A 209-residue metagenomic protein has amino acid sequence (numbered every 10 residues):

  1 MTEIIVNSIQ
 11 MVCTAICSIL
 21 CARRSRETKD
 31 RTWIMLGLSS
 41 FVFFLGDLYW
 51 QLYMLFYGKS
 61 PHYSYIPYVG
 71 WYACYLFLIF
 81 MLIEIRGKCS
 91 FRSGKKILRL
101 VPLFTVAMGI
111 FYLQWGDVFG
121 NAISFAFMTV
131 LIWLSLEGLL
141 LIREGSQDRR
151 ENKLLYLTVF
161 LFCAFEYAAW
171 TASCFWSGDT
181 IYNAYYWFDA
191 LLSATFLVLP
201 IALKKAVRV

Functional and structural regions predicted by a protein language model:
M1-V209: Polytopic alpha-helical membrane-helix bundles and their juxtamembrane interface segments in multi-pass membrane
